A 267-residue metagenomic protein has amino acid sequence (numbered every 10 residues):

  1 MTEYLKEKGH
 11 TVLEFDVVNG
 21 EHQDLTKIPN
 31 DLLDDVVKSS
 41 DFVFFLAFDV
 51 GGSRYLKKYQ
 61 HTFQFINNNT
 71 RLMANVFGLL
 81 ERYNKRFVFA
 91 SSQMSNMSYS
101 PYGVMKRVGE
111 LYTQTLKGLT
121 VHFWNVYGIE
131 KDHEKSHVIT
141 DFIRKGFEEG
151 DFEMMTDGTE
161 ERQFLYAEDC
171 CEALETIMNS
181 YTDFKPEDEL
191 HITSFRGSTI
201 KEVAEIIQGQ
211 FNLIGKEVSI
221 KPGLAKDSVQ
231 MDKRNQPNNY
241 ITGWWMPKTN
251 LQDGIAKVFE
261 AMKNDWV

Functional and structural regions predicted by a protein language model:
M1-I129, K257, A261-M262: N-terminal Rossmann-like NAD(P)+-binding domain of SDR-like oxidoreductases, especially those catalyzing
T2, F147-V267: C-terminal substrate-binding subdomain of Rossmann-fold SDR/epimerase-dehydratase oxidoreductases
N68, M97, V104, G128-K131 (+4 more regions): Structured catalytic cores of enzymes that bind and process phosphorylated ligands/cofactors
M73, I139-T140, I200, A204: A general structural signal for well-ordered alpha-helical segments in protein cores
V76, T113, F142, N238-T242: Structural element of the ATP-grasp superfamily
Y99-G103, R107-M178, I206-Q210: NAD(P)-dependent short-chain dehydrogenase/reductase
